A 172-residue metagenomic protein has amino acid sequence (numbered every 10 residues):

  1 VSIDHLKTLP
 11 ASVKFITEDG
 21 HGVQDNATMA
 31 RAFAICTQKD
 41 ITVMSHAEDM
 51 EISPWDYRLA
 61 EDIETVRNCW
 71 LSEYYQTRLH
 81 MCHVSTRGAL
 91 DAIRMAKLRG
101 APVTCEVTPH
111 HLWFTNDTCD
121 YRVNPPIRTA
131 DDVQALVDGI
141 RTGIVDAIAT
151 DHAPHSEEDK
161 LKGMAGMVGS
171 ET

Functional and structural regions predicted by a protein language model:
S2-I148: Histidine/acidic residue-rich metal-binding segments in metalloenzymes
I52-W55, E157-L161: A short acidic, helix-capping loop that chelates divalent metal ions and anchors anionic groups
D117-C119, D159-G163: Short acidic, glycine/proline-rich loop/turn micro-motifs
T150-E157, T172: Active-site anion/phosphate-binding pocket segments in diverse small-molecule metabolic enzymes
A165-T172: Gly/Ser/Thr-rich active-site loops/lids in small-molecule metabolic enzymes that frequently grip phosphoryl groups
